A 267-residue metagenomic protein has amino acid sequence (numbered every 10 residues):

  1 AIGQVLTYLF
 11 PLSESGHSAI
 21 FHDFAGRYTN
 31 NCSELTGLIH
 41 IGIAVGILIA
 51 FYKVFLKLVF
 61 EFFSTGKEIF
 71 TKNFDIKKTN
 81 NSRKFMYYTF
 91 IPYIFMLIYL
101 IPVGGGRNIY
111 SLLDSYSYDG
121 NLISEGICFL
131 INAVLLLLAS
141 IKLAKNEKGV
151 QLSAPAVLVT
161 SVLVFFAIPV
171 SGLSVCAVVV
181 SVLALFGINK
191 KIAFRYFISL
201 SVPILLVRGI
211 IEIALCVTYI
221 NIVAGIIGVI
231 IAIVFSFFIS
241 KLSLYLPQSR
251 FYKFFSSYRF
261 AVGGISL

Functional and structural regions predicted by a protein language model:
A1-L267: Multi-pass membrane proteins that catalyze or facilitate reactions on polyprenyl-/lipid-phosphate substrates and their
